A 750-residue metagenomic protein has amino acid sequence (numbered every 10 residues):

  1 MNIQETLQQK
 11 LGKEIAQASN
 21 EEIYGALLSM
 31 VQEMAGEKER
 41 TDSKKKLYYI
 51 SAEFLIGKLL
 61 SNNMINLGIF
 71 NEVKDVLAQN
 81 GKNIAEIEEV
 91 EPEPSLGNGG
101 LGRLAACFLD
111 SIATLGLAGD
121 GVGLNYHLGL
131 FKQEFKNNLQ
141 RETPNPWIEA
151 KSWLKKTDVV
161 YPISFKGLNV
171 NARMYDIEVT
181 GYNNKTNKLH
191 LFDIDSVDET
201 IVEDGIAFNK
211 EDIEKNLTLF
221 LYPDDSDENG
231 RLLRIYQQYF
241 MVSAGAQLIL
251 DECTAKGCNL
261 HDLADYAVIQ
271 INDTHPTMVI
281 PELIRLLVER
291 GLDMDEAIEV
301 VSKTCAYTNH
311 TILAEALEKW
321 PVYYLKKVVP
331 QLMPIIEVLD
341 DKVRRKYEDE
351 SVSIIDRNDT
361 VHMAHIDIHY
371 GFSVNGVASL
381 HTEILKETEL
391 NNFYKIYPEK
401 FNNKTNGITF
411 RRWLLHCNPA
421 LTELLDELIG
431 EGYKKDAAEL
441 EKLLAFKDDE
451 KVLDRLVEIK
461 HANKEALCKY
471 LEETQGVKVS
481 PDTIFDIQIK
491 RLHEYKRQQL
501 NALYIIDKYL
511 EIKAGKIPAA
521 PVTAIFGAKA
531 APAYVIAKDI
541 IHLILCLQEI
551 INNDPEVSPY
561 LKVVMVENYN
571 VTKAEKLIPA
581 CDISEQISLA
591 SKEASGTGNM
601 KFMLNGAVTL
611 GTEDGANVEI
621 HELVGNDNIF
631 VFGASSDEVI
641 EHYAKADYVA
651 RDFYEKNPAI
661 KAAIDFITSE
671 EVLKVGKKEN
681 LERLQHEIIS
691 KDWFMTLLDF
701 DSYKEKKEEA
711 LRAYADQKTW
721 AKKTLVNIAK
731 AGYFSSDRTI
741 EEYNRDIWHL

Functional and structural regions predicted by a protein language model:
M1-L750: A conserved ligand/cofactor-binding region detector
